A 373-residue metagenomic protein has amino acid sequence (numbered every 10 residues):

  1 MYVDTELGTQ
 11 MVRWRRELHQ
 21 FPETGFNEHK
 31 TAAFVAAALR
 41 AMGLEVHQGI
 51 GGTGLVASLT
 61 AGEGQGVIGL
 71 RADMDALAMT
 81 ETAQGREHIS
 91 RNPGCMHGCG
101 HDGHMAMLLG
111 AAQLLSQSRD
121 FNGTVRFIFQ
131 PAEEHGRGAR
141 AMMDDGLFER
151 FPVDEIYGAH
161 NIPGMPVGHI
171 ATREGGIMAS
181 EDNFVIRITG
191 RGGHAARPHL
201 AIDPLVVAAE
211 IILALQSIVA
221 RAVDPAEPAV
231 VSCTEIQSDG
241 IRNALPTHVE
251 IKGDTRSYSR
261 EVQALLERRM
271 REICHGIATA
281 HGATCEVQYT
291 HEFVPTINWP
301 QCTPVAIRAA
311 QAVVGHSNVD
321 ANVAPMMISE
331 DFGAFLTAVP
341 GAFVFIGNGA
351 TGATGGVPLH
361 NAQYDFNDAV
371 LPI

Functional and structural regions predicted by a protein language model:
M1-H97, D102, A106-F121: Acidic/His- and Gly-rich active-site-bordering loop/insert found across diverse amide/peptide-bond hydrolases
V12, A33-A36, L109-Q113, R140-D144 (+8 more regions): Predominant activation on well-ordered alpha-helical scaffold segments within soluble catalytic domains
F21, H199-V206, R260-E267: Active-site pocket-shaping loop/turn-to-helix segments
H47, R126-I128, E286: A structural signal for isolated positions on well-ordered beta-strands in alpha/beta enzyme cores
L55-V56, L77-M96, D102-G103, S118-E235 (+3 more regions): Histidine/acidic-residue-rich, glycine-tolerant segments that coordinate divalent metal ions
R71, A78-T80, F184-I186, F343-N348: Non-cysteine beta-strand/loop elements that form the S-adenosyl-L-methionine
A209-I373: Metal-dependent amide/peptide-bond hydrolase catalytic core, centered on the "pita-bread" metallohydrolase fold
